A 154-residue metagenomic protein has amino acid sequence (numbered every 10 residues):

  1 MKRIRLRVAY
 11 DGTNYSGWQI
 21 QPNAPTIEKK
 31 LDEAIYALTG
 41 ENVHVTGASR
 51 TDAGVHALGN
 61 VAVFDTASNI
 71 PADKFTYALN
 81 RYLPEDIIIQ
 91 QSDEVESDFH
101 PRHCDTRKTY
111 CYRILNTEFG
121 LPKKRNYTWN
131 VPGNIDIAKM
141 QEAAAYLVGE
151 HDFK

Functional and structural regions predicted by a protein language model:
M1-K154: Structured-RNA-binding interfaces characteristic of tRNA pseudouridine synthases
